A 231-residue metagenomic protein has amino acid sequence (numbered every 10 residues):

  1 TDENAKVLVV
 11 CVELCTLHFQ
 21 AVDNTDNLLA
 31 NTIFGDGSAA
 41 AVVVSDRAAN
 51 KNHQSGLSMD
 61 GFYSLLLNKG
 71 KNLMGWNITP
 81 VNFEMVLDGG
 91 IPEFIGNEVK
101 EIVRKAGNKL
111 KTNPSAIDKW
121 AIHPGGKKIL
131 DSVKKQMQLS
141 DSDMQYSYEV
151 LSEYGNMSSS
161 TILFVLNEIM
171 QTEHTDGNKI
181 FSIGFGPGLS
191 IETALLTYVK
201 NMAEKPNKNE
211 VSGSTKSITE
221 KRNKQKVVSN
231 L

Functional and structural regions predicted by a protein language model:
T1, G96, K100, D118-L231: Claisen-condensing/thiolase-fold acyl-transfer catalytic domains that form or cleave C-C bonds in fatty acid
T1-N4, L17, A48: Alpha-helix capping at helix-to-loop junctions
D2-V7, L28-L29, G37-S38, Q54-S55 (+3 more regions): Short coil/turn connectors at secondary-structure junctions
K6-E13, V43, S182-G186: Short beta-strand segments
K6-L29, G61-T79, E101, G126-K135 (+1 more regions): Active-site-adjacent elements of ketosynthase-type condensing enzymes
A21-N97, E101-K105, F185, T197-L231: Condensing-enzyme catalytic core mediating Claisen C-C bond formation in acyl metabolism
A106-L110, M170-E173: Structural motif corresponding to the C-terminal cap of alpha-helices
K111-A116: Short, surface-exposed connector motifs at secondary-structure boundaries
